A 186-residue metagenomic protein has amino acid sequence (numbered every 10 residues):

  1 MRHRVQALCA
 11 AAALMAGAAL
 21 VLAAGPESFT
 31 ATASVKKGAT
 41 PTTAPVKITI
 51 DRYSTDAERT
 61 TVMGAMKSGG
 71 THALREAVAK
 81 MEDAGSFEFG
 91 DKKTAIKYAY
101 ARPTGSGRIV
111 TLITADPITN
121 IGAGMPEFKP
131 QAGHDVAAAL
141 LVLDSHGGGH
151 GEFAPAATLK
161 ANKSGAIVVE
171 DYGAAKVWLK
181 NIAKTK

Functional and structural regions predicted by a protein language model:
M1-A12: Bacterial N-terminal signal peptides that target proteins for export
A18-A23: Sec/Tat signal peptide C-region and signal peptidase I cleavage site
G25-S68, H72-K186: Long, low-hydrophobicity ectodomains and other hydrophilic envelope-associated domains
